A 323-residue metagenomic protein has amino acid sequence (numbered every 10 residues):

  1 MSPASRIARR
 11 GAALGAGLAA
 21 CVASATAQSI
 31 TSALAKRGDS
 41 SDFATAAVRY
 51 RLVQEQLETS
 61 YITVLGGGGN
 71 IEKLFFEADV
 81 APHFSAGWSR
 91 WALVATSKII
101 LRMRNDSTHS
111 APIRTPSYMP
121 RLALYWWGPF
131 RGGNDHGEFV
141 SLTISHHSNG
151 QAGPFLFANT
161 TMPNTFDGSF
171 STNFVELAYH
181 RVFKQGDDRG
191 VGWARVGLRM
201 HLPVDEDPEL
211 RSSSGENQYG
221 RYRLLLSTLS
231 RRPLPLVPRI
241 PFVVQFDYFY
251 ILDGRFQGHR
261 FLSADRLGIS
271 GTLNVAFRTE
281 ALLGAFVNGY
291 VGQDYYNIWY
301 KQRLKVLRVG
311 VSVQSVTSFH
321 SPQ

Functional and structural regions predicted by a protein language model:
M1-D42, F319-Q323: Cleavable N-terminal export/targeting peptides
S5-A8, A27, Y222, G289 (+1 more regions): Intrinsically disordered, low-complexity serine/threonine-rich segments
I30, H259-Q323: Predominantly the C-terminal beta-signal and adjacent terminal strand-loop region of outer-membrane beta-barrel
I30-E58, S89-G271, G289-Q293, Q302: Outer-membrane pore/translocation modules
L57-L65: Acidic/histidine-rich, surface-exposed loop or edge segments in extracytoplasmic proteins
L65-K73, N105-I113, I298: Short, charged/polar micro-motifs that form catalytic or ligand-binding hotspots
G68-G87: N-terminal low-complexity, intrinsically disordered segments
